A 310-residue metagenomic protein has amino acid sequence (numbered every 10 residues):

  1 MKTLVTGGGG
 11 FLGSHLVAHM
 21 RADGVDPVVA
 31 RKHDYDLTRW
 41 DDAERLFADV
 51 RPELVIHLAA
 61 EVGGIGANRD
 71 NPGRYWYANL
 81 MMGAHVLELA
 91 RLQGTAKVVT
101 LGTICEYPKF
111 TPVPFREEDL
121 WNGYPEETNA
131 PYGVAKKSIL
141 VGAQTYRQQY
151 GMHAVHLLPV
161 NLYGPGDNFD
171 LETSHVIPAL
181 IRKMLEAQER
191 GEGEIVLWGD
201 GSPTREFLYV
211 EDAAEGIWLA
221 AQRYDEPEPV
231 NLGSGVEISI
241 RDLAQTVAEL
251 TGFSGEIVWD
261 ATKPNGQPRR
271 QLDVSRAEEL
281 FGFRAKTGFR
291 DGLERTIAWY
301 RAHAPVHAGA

Functional and structural regions predicted by a protein language model:
M1-N168, A302-H303: N-terminal Rossmann-like NAD(P)+-binding domain of SDR-like oxidoreductases, especially those catalyzing
G7, V17-A22, E186-A310: C-terminal substrate-binding subdomain of Rossmann-fold SDR/epimerase-dehydratase oxidoreductases
L12, D42-L46, A135, V176 (+4 more regions): Hydrophobic alpha-helical packing elements
G83-A84, K137-Q144, I177-R182, A214-E215 (+1 more regions): Conserved active-site helix of classical SDR/Rossmann-fold NAD(P)-dependent CH-OH oxidoreductases
V99, C105-V113, G151, L185-G193 (+1 more regions): Proline-centered turn/helix-capping motifs that create local helix->coil transitions or kinks
I104, L180, G235: Conserved short acidic donor-positioning loop in nucleotide-sugar-dependent glycosyltransferases
F110-V113, D167-E172, L243-A244, R269-R270: Short aromatic-enriched loop/helix-cap "lid" or pocket-rim segments at secondary-structure transitions that line
